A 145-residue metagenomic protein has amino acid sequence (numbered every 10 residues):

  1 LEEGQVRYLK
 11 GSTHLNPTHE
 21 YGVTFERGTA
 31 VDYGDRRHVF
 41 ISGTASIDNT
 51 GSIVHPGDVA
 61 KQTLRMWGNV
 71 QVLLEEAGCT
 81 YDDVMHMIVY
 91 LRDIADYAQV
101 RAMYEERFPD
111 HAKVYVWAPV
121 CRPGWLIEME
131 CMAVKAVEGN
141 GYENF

Functional and structural regions predicted by a protein language model:
L1-H86, Y90-F145: N-terminal presequence-like segments and the immediate start of the first folded domain
